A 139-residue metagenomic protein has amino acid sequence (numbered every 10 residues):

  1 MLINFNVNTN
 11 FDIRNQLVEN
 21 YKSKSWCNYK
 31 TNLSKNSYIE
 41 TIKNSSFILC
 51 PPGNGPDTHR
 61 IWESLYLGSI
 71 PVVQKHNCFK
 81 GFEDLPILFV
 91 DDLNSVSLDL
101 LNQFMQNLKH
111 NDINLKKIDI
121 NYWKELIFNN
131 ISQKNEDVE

Functional and structural regions predicted by a protein language model:
M1-W62, Y66-F89, L108-V138: Nucleotide-sugar donor-binding catalytic core of glycosyltransferases
P86-N102: Change "using UDP/GDP/dTDP sugars" to "using nucleotide sugars
N102-Q103, L108: Alpha-helix boundary/capping residues
